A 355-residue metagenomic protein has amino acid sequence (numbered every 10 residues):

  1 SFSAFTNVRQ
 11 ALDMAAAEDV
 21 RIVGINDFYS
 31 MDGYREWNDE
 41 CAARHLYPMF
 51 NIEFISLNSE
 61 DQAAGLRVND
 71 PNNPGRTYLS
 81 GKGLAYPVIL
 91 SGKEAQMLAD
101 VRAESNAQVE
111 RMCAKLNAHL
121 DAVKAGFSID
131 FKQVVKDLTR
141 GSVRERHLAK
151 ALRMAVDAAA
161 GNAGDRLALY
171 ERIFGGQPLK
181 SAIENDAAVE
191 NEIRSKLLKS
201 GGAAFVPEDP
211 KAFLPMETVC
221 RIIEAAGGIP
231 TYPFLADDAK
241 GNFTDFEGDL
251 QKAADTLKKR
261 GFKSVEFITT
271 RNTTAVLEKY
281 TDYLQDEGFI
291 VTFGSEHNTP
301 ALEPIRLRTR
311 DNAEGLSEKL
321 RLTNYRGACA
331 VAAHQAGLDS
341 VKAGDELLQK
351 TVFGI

Functional and structural regions predicted by a protein language model:
S1-R76, E192-A226, Y232-L302, D311 (+3 more regions): An N-terminally biased module of ancient metal coordination in phosphate/nucleic-acid-related enzymes
E36-A42, V143-A155, G176-E190, P210-C220: Short, charge-rich amphipathic segments
G65-A95: A basic- and aromatic-enriched beta-loop-alpha substructure that forms the phosphate/nucleotide- and DNA/RNA-contacting
P87-R172: Non-catalytic, alpha-helical, charged scaffold/linker segments that couple or flank catalytic or architectural cores
K93, H147, A151, D165-L169 (+8 more regions): Exposed alpha-helical structural elements
G164-F205, F213: Long, low-complexity, polar/charged, intrinsically disordered or flexibly structured peripheral segments
I305-L307: Active-site-adjacent pocket scaffolds in enzyme catalytic domains
